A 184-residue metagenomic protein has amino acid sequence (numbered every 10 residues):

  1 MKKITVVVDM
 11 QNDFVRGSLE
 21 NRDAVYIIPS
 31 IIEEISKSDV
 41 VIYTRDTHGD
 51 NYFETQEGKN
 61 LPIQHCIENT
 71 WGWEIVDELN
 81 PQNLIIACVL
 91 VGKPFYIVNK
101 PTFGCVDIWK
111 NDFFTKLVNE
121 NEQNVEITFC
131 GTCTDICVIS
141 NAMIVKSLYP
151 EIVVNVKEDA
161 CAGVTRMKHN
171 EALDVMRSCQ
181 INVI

Functional and structural regions predicted by a protein language model:
M1-I97, N121-V125, V153-N155, V164 (+2 more regions): Active-site acidic carboxylates
P29-I32, T115, I139, M143: Amphipathic, non-transmembrane alpha-helical secondary structure
T44-T47, P101, T132, D159-A160: Active-site-proximal beta-strand/loop segments in catalytic clefts of secreted hydrolases
G49, G58, V98, E122-S147: Catalytic cysteine-centered active loop of the rhodanese-like fold, especially the PTP/DSP P-loop
D50, G104, I136, G163: Flexible, glycine-rich phosphate/dinucleotide-binding loops and adjacent beta-alpha linkers at cofactor/substrate
E54-T55, I108-N111, S140-N141, M167-K168: Short, well-ordered secondary-structure micro-motifs
N99-N121: Alpha-helical scaffold elements lining the catalytic groove of polysaccharide deacetylases
T128-D135, I152-R166: A short glycine-rich beta-strand->turn/loop micro-motif centered on a GG-aromatic cluster
